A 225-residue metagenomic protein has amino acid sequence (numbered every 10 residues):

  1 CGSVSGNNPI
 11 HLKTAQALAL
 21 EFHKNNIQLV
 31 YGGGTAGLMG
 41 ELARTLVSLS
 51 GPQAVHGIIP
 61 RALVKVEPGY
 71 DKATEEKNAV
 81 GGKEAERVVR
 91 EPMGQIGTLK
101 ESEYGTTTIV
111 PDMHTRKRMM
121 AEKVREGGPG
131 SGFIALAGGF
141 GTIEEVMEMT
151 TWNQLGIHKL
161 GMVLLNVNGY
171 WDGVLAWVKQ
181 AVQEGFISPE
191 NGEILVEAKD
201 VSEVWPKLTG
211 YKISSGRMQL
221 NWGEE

Functional and structural regions predicted by a protein language model:
C1-G57: Glycine-rich beta-alpha loop segments
K13-Q28, I59, G169, G192-I213: "… SH3/SAM/PH, and C2H2 zinc fingers" -> "… SH3/SAM/PH, FHA domains, and C2H2 zinc fingers"
A36-T45, Y170-V182: Glycine-rich, charge-decorated loop segments at or immediately adjacent to ligand/cofactor-binding or catalytic sites
G37-A137: Acidic/glycine-enriched connector segments
A54-I59, A135-A137, I143-A176, P189-E190: Short, acidic/small-residue loops that bind anionic groups at enzyme active sites
K77-G82, W177-E193: N-terminal glycine-rich dinucleotide-binding loop that anchors FAD/FMN and/or NAD(P) in oxidoreductases
E122-G127, E184-E225: A charged, well-structured terminal subsegment
N153, I157, Q180, E184-F186 (+1 more regions): Non-catalytic terminal and connector segments of soluble metabolic enzymes
